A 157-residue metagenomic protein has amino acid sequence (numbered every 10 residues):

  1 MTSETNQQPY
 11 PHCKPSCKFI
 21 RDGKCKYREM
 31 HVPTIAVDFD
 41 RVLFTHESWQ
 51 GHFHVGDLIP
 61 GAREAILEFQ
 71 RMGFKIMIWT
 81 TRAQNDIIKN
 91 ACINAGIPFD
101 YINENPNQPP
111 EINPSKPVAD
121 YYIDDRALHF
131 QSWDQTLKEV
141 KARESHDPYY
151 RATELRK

Functional and structural regions predicted by a protein language model:
T2-K157: HAD-like aspartate-dependent phosphatase fold
